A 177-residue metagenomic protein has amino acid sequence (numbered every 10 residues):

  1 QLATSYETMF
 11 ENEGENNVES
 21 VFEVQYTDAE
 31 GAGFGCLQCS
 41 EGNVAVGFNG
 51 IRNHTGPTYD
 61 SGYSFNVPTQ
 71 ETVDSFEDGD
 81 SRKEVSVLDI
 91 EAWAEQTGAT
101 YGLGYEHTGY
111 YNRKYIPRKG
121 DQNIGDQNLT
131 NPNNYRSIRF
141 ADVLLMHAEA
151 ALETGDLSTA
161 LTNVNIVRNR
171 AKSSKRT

Functional and structural regions predicted by a protein language model:
Q1-C39, Q122-I138, E153-N163, S173 (+1 more regions): Structured, solvent-exposed acidic/aromatic patches
Q1-Y101: An aromatic- and glycine-enriched ligand-binding surface/loop that stacks and positions planar moieties
N66, N131-N134, A148: Active-site oxyanion-binding pockets that recognize sulfate/phosphate
E71, M146-H147, N163: Short, hydrophobic/aromatic alpha-helical segments in well-folded domains
E71-F140: Flexible, polar/acidic helix-loop-strand segments at domain edges
F140, H147-E149: Structural register within alpha-helical repeat arrays
